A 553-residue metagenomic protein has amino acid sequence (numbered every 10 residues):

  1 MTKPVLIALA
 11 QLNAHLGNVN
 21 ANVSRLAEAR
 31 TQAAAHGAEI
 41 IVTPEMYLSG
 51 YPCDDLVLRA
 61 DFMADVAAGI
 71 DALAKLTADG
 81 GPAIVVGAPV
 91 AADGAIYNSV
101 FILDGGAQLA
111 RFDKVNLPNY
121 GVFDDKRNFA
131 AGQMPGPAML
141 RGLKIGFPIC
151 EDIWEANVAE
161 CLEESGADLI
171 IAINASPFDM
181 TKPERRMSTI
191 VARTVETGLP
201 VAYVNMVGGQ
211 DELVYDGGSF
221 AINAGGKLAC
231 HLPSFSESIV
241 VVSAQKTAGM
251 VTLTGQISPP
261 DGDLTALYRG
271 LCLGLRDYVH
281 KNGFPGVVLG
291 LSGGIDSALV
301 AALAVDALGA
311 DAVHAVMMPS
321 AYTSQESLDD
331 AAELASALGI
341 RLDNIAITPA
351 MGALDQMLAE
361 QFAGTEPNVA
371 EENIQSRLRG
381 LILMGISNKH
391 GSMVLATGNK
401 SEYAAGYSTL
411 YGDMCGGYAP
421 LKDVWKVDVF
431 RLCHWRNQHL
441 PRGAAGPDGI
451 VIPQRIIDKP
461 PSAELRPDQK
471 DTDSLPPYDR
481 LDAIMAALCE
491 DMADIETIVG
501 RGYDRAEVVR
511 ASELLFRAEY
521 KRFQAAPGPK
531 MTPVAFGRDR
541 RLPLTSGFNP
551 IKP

Functional and structural regions predicted by a protein language model:
M1-G290, A301-A310, M317, L342: Enzyme catalytic cores with a strong preference for nitrogen-chemistry domains
N22, M139-R141, G198, A224 (+2 more regions): ATP/NTP-dependent adenylation/nucleotidyl-transfer catalytic domains that generate, transfer, or process NMP-activated
